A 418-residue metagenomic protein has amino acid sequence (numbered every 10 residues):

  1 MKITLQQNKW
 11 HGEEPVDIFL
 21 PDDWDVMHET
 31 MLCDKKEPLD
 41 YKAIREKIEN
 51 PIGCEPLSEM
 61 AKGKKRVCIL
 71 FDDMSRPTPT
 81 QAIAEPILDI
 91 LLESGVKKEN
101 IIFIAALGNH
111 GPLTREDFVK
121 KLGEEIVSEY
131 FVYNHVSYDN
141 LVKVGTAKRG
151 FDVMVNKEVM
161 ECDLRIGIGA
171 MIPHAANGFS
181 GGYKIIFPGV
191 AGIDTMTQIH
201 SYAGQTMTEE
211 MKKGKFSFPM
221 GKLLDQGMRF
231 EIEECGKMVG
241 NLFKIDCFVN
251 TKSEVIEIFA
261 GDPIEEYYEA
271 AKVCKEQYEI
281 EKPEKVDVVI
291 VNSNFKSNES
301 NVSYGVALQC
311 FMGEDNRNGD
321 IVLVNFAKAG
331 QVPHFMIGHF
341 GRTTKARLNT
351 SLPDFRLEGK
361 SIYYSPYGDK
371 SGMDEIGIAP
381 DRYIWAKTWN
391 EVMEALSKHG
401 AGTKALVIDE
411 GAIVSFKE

Functional and structural regions predicted by a protein language model:
M1-I48: N-terminal amphipathic/basic leader segments beginning at the initiator methionine
I52-C68, E93-K98, I280-V288, E314-R317 (+1 more regions): Glycine-rich phosphate/diphosphate-binding loops that line cofactor/substrate pockets in enzymes
R66-P77, I102-G108, V289-N292: Short glycine-rich or small-residue beta-strand-to-loop segments that form or flank ligand, phosphate, metal/Fe-S
L92, G305-E418: C-terminal non-catalytic interaction/assembly regions of soluble proteins
F103-E116, V136-V142: Short, conserved secondary-structure transition motifs
F118-V142, T350-G359: A glycine-rich helix N-cap at a beta->alpha junction
S128-K285: Conserved, well-structured core segments that form the ligand-binding/active-site neighborhood of functional domains
E265-H334: Long, well-ordered mid-to-C-terminal structural blocks that present hydrophobic/aromatic surfaces
